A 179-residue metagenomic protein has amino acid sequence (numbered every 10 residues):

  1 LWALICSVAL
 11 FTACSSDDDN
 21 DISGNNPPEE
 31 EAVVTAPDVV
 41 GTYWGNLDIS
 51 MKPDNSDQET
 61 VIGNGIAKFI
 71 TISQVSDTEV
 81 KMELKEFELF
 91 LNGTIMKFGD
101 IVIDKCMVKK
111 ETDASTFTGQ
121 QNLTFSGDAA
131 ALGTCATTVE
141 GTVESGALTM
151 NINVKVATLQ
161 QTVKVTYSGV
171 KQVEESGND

Functional and structural regions predicted by a protein language model:
A3, A9-N46, V154-D179: Bacterial Sec-dependent N-terminal signal peptides
L4, V33, I62, Q74 (+3 more regions): Generic marker of residues within folded, mature protein domains
F11, V34, G41, D77 (+3 more regions): Intrinsically disordered/low-complexity terminal segments and short unstructured peptides
P37-S76: Post-signal-peptide N-terminal segment of Sec-exported extracytoplasmic proteins
W44-D54, L84-L89, T118-S126, N151-A157: Generic short beta-strand segments
N55-D57, T78, G93-T94, D100 (+4 more regions): Intrinsic-disorder/low-complexity loop/linker signature
I62-T137: Predominantly extracellular/secreted and cell-surface proteins with exposed, flexible low-complexity segments
E111-D179: Beta-sheet ligand-binding and adhesion/scaffold domains
